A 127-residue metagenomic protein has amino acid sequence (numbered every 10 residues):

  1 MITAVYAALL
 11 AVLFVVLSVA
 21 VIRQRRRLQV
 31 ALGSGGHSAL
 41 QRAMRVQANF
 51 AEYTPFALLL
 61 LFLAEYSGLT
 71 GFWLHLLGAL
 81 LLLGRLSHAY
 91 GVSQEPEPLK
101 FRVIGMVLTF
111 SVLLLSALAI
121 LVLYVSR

Functional and structural regions predicted by a protein language model:
M1-L28: N-terminal signal-anchor transmembrane alpha helix
Y6-L9, M44-Q47, L77-L80, G105-L108: Physicochemical signature of membrane-embedded alpha-helices that form the seven-helix bundle of GPCRs, emphasizing
L10-L13, L17, L80, G84-H88 (+1 more regions): Membrane-embedded alpha-helical transmembrane segments of multi-pass integral membrane proteins
V19-R45: Cytosolic, membrane-interface loops and tails of multi-pass inner-membrane proteins
A48-L61, L113-L114: Core segments of transmembrane alpha-helices that mediate helix-helix packing or line hydrophobic substrate/ligand
A64-Q94: Mid-chain, well-packed structural core segment of small domains
S87-V112: Interfacial loop-to-transmembrane junctions
A117-R127: Juxtamembrane boundary at the C-terminal end of a transmembrane helix
